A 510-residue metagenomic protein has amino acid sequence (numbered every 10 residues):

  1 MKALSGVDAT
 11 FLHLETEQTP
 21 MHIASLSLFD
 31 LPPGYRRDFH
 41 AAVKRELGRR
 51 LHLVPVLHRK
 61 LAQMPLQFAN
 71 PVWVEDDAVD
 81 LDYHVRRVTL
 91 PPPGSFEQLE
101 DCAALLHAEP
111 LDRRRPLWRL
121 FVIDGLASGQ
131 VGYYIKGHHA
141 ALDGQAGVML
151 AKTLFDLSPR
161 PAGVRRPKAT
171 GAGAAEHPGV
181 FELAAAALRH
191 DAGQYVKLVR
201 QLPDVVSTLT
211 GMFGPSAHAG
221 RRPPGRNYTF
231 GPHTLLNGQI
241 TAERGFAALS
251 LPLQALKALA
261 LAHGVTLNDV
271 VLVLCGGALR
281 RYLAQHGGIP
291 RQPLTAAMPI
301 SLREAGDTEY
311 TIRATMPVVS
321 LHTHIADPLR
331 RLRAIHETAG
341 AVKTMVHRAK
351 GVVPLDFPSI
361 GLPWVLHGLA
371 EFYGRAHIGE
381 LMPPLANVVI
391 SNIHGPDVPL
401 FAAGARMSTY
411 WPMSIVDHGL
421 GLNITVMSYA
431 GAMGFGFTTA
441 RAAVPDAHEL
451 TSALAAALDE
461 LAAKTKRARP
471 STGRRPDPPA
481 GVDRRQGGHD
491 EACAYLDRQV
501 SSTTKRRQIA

Functional and structural regions predicted by a protein language model:
M1-D8, A24-F39, K44-L420, I424-G488 (+1 more regions): Soluble acyl-CoA-dependent acyltransferase catalytic core bearing the H(X)4D motif
L4-Q18: Acidic, low-complexity proline/glycine-rich segments
P20-H22: Short, surface-exposed loop/turn motifs at beta-strand boundaries within globular domains
